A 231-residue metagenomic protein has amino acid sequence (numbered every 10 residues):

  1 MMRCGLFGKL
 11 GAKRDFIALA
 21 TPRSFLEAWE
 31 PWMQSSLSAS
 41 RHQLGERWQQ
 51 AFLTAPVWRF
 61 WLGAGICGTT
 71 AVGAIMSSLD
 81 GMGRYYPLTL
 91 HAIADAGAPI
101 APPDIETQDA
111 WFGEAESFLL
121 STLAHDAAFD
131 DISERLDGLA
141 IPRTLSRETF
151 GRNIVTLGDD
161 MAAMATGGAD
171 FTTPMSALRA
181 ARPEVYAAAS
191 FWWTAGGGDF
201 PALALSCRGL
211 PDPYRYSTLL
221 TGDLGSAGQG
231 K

Functional and structural regions predicted by a protein language model:
M2-P56: N-terminal ordered "arm"
C4-K9, K13-A20, G65-K231: Long protein-protein interaction modules used by eukaryotic assembly/scaffold proteins
P31-Q34, Q50, F60-G63, G113 (+1 more regions): Intrinsic disorder/low-complexity segments enriched in polar/charged and small flexible residues
S38-D80: An N-terminal, globular interaction/scaffold subdomain
